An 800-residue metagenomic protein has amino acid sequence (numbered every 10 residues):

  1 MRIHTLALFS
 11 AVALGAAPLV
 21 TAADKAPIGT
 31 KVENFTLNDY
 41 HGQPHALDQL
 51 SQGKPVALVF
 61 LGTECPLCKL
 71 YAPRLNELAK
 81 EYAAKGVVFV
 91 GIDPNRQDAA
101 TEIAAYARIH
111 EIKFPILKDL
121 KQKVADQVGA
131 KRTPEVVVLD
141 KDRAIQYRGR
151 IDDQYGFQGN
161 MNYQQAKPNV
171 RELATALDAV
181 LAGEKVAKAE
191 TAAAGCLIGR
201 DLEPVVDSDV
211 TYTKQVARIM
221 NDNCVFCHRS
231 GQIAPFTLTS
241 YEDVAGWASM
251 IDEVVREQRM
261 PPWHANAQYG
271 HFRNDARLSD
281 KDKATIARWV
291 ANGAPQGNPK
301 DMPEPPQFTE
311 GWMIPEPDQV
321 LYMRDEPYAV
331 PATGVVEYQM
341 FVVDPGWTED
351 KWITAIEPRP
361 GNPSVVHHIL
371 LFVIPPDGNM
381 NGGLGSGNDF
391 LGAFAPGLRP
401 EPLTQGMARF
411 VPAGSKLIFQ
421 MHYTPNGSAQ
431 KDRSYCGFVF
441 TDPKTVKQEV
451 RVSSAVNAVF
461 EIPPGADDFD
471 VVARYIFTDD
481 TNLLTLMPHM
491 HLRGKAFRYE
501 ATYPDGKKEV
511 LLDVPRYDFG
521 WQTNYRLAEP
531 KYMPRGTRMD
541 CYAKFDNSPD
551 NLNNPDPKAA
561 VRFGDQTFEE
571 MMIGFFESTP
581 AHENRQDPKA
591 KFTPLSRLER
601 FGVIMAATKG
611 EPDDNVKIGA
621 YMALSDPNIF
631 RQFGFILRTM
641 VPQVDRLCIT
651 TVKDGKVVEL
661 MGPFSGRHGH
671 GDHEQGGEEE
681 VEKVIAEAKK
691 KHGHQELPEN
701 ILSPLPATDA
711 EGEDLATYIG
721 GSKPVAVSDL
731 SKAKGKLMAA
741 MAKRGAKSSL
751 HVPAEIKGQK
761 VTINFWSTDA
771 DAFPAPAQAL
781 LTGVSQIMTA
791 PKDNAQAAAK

Functional and structural regions predicted by a protein language model:
F35-V56, V205-Q215: A short beta-strand-turn-helix
D48-K69, L177: Short active-site neighborhood of thiol/selenol oxidoreductases, capturing the structured segment around
K69-H110, L117-Q127: Structural microenvironment flanking redox-active thiols in thiol-disulfide oxidoreductases
L120-G199: Thiol/selenol-based redox catalytic cores and closely related redox-interacting motifs
E190-W347, G414-Q420, P425: Aromatic- and Gly/Pro-enriched helix-to-coil junctions and flexible linker segments
P262, A267-F272, D301-N482, P488-T593: Beta-strand-centric surfaces of beta-sandwich/beta-rich domains
V658-L660, R667-K732, K736-A739: Regulatory sensory and allosteric helical modules in signal-transduction proteins and certain transcription factors
S748-E755: A short, aliphatic-rich beta-strand micro-motif
